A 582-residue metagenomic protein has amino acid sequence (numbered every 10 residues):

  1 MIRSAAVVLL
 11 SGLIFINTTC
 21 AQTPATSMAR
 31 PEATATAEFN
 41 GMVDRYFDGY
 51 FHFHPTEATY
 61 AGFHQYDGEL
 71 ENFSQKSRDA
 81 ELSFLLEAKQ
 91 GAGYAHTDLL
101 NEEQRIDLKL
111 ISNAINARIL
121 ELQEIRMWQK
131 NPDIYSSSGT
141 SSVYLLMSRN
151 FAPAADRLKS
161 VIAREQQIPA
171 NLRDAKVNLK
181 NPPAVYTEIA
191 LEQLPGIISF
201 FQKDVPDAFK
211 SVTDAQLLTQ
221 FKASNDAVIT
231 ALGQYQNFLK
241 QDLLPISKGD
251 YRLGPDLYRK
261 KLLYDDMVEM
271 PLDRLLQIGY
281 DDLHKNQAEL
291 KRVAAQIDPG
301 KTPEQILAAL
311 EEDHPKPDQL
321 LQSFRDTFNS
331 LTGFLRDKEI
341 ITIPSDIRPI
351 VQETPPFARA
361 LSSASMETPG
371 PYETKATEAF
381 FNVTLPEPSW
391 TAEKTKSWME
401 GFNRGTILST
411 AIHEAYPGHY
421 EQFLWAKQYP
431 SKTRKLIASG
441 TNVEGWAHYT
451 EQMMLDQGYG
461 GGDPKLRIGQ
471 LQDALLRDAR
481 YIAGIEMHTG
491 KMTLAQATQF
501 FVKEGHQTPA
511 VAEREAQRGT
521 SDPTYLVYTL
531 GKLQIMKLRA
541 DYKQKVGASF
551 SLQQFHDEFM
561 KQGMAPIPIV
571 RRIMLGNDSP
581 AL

Functional and structural regions predicted by a protein language model:
M1-I2: N-terminal secretory signal peptides that target proteins for export/translocation
A5-N17: Bacterial N-terminal signal peptides
Q22-L582: N-terminal maturation segment of proteins
